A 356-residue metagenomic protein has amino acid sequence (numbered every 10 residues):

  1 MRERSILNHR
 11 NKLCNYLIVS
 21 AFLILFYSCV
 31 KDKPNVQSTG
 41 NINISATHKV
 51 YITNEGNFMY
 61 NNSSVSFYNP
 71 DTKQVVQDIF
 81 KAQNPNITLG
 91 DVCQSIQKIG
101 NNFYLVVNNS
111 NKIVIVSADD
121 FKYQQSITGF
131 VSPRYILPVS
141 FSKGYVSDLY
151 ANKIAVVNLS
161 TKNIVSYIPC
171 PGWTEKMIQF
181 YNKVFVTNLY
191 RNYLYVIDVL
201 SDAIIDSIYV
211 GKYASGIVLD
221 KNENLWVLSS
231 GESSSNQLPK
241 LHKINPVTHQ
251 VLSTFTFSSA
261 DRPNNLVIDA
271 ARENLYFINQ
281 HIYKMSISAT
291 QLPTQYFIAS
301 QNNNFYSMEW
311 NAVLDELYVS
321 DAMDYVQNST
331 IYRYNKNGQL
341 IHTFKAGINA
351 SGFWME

Functional and structural regions predicted by a protein language model:
E3-L17: Bacterial N-terminal signal peptides that target proteins for export
L25-S28: C-terminal motif of bacterial Sec signal peptides marking the signal peptidase cleavage site
V30-E356: Predominantly soluble domains enriched in secretory-pathway, periplasmic, or organellar proteins
